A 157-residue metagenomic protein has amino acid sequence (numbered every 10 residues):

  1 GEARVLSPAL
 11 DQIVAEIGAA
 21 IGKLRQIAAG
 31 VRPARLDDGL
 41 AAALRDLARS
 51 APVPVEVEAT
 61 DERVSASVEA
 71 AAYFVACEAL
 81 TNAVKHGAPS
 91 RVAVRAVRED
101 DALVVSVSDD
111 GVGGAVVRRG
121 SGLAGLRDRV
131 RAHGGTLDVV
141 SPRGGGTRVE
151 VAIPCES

Functional and structural regions predicted by a protein language model:
G1-S157: Coiled-coil dimerization/phosphotransfer module
